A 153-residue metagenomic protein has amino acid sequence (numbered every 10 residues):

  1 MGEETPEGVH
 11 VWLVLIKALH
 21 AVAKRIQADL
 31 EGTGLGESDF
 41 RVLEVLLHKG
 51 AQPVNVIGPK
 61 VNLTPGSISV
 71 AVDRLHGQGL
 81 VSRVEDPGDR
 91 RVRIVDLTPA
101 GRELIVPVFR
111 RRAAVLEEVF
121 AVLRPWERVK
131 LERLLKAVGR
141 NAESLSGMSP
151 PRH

Functional and structural regions predicted by a protein language model:
M1-P6, P125-H153: C-terminal regulatory/oligomerization modules of transcriptional regulators
M1-T33, L80, R152-H153: N-terminal leader segment of winged-helix/HTH proteins
V9-L13, T33-E44, G66: Short alpha-helical elements of helix-turn-helix
I16, E44-H48, F109, K136: Short, locally clustered residues in the helix-turn-helix/winged-helix DNA-binding domain
A23, D73-K136: Charged, amphipathic alpha-helical coiled-coil/dimerization segments
K49-P53: Short capping segments at the starts of secondary-structure elements
G58: The alpha-helix within a helix-turn-helix
T64-S67, A71: Helix-turn-helix DNA-binding motif, specifically the short coil turn and the N-cap/start of the second
